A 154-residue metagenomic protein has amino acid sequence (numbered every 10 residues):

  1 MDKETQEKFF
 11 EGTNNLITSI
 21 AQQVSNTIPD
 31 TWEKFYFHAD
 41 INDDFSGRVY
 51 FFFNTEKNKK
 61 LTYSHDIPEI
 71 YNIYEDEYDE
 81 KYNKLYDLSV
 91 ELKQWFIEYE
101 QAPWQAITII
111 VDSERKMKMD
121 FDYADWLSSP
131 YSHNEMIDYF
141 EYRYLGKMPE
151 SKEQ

Functional and structural regions predicted by a protein language model:
M1-K3, I110-Q154: Acidic, proline/glycine-rich low-complexity IDRs
M1-Q23, I73-E91, M136: Short, flexible domain-boundary/linker segments around small modular repeats
D2-N58, T62-Y63: N-terminal "first-domain core" detector
W32, F51, W104, I137-F140: Tryptophan-centered motif/residue detector
D43-Y71, M119-S132: Extended intrinsically disordered, low-complexity coil regions enriched in Ser, Thr, Gly, Ala and often Pro
I70-E77, D87-S89, R143-M148, Q154: Low-complexity, flexible helical/coil segments
Y78-L127: Amphipathic protein-protein interaction modules
